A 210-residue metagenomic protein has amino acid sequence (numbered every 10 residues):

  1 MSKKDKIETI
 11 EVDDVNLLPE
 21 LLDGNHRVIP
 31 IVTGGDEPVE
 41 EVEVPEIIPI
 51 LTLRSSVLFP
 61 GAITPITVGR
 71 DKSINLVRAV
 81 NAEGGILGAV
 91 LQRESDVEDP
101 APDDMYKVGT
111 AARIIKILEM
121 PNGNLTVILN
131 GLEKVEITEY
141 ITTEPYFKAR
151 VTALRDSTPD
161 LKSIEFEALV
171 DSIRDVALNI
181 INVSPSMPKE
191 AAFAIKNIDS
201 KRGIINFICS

Functional and structural regions predicted by a protein language model:
M1-S210: N-terminal low-complexity, acidic/polar interaction/targeting segments
